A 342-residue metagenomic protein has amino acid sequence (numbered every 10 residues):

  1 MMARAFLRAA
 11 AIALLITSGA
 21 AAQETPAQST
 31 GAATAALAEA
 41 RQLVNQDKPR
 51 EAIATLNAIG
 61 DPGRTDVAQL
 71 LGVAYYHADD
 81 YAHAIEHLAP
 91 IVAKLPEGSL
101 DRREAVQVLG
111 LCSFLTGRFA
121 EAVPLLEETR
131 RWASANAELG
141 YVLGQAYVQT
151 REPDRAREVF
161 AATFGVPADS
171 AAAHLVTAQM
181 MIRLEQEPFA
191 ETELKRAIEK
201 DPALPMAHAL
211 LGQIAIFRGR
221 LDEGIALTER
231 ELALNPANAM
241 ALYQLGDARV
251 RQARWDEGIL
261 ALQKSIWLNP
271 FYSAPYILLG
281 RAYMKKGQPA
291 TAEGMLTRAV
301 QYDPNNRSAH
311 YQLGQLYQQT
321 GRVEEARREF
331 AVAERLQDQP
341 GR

Functional and structural regions predicted by a protein language model:
A33, T65-D66, S99-R103, A137-E138 (+6 more regions): Helix-start (N-cap) detector for alpha-helical repeat units in TPR-like alpha-solenoids, especially tetratricopeptide
T34-A58, L111, L115, Q179: Alpha-helical segment of the N-proximal tetratricopeptide repeat
D47-E51, D79-P90, T116-E128, T150-A162 (+5 more regions): Structural signature of tandem alpha-helical TPR/SEL1-like repeats, specifically the intra-repeat loop/turn
D61-P62, K94-G98, W132, G165-P167 (+5 more regions): Structural marker of alpha-solenoid helical repeat scaffolds
L70, E104-V108, V142, V176 (+4 more regions): Canonical tetratricopeptide repeat
T297, Q301-D303, R307-G341: TPR/TPR-like (Sel1-like) alpha-helical repeat modules
